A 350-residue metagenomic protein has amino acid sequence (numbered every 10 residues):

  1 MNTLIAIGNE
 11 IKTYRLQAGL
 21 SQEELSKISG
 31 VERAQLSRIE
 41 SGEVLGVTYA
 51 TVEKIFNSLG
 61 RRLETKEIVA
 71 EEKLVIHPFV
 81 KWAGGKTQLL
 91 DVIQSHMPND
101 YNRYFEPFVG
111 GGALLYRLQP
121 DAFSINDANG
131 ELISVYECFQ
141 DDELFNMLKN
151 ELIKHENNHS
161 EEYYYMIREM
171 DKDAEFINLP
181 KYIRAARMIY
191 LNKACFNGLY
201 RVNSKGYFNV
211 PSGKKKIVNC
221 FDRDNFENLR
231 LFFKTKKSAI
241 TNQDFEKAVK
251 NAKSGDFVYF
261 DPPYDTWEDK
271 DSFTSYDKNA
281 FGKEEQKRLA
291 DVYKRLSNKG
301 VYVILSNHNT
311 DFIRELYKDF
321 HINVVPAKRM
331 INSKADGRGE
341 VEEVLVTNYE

Functional and structural regions predicted by a protein language model:
N9-I28: Short basic helix-loop element that most often maps to the first helix and adjoining turn of HTH DNA-binding modules
I11, Q22, R33, Y49-V52: Helix-turn-helix DNA-binding elements, focusing on the entry/boundary residues of the two helices that contact DNA
G30-G46: Recognition helix of helix-turn-helix/homeodomain-like DNA-binding domains that insert into the DNA major groove
T48-K66: DNA major-groove recognition helix of helix-turn-helix/homeodomain DNA-binding modules
L74-Q88, S95, D141-Y259, P263-F273 (+4 more regions): SAM-dependent nucleic-acid methyltransferase catalytic core
I76-G111, Y116-R117: An N-terminal domain-cap segment
N102-E169: SAM cofactor-binding core of SAM-dependent methyltransferases, primarily the Rossmann-like beta-alpha-beta module
G255-D336, E340-V341: Conserved acidic-Pro-Pro-aromatic motif
